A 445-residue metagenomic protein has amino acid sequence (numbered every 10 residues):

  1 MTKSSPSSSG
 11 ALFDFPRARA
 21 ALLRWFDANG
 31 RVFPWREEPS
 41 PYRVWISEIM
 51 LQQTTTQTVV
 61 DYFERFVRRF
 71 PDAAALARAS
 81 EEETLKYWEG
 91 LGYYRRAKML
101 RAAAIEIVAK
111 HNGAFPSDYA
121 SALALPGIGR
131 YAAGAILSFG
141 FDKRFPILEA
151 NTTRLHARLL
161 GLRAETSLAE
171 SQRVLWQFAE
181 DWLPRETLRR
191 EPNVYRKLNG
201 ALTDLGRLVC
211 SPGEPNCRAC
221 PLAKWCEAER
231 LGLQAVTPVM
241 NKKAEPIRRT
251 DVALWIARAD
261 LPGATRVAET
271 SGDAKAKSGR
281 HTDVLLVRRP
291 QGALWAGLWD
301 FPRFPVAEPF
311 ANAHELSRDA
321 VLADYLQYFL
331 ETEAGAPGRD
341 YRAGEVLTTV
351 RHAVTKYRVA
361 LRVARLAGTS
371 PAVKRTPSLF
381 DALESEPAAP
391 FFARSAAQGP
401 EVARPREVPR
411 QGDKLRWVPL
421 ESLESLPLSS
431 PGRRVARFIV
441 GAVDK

Functional and structural regions predicted by a protein language model:
M1-E37, R207-K445: Intrinsically disordered, low-complexity, charged terminal extensions of DNA damage-control enzymes
L12-P16, A20-M240, A244-R248: Catalytic cores of DNA base-excision repair glycosylases
